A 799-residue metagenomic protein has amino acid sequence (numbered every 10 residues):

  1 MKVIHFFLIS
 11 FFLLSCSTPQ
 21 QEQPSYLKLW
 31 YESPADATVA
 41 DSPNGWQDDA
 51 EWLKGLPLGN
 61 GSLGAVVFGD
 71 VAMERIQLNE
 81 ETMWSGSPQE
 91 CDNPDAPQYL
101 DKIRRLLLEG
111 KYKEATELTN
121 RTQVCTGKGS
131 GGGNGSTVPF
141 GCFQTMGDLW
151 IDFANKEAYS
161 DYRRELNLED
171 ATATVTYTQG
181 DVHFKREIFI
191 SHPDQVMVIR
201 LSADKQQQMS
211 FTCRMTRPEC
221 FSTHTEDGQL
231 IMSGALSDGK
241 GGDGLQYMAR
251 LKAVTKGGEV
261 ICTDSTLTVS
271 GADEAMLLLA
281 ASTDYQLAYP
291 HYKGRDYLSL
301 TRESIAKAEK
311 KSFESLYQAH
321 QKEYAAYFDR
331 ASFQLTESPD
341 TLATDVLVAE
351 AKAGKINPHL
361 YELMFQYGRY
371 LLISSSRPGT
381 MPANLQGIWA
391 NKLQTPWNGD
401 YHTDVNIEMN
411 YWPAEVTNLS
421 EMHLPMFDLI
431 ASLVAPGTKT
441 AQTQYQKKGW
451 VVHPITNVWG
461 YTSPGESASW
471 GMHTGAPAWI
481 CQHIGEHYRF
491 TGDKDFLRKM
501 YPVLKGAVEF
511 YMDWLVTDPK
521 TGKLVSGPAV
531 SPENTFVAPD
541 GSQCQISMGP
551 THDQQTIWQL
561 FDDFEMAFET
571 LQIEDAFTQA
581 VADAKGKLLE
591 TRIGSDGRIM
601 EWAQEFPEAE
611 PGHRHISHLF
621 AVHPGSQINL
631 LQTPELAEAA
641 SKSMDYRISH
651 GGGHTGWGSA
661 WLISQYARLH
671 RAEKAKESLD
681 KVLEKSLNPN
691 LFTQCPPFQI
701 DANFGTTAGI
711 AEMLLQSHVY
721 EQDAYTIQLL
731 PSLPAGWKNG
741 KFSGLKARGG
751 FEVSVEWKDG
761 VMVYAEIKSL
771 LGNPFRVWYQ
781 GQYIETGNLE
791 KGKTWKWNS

Functional and structural regions predicted by a protein language model:
M1-E22: Bacterial Sec-dependent N-terminal signal peptides
H5, Q206-M209, T491-R498: Secondary-structure transition into beta-strands, especially the periplasmic turns and strand N-termini that construct
Q20-A468, I484-Y488, K505-V508, P519-L524 (+7 more regions): Aromatic-residue-lined binding/catalytic grooves and analogous aromatic/hydrophobic interfacial grooves in multimeric
E314, P358, E362, T474 (+6 more regions): Non-membrane alpha-helical structural segments and their capping/turn regions in soluble enzymes
Y361, F365, T403-I407, T474-C481 (+5 more regions): Short alpha-helical patches at coil-to-helix transitions and adjacent helical residues in well-structured domains
E466, M472-A478, F490: Extracellular/periplasmic, surface-exposed regions of secreted and cell-surface proteins
E486-T491, D495-F496, A507-T517, F577-A609 (+3 more regions): Non-catalytic carbohydrate-binding regions of carbohydrate-active enzymes
G527-F564, D701, L730, P734 (+2 more regions): C-terminal, helix-dominated tail/subdomain
